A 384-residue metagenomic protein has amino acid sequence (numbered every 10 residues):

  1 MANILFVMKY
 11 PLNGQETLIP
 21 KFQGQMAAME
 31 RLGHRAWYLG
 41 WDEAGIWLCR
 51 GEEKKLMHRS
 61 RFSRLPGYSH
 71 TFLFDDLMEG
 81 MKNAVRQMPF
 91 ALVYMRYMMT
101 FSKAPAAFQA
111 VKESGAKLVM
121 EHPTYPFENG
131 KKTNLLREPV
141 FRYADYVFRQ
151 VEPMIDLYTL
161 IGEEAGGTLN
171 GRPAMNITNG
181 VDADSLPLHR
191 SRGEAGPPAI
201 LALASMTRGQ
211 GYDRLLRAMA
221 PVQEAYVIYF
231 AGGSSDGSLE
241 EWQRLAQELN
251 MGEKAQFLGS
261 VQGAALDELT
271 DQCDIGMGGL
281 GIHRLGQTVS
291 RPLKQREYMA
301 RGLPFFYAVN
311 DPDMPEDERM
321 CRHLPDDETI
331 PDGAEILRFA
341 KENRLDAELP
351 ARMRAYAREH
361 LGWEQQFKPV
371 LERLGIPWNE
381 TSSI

Functional and structural regions predicted by a protein language model:
M1-G45, M88, L157, R217-A220 (+1 more regions): N-terminal subdomain of nucleotide-sugar transferases
L5-V7, R192-Q210, L216-M219, I228-Y229: Conserved donor-binding/catalytic core segment of Leloir-type glycosyltransferases
A27, S102-K103, Q109, M120 (+2 more regions): Membrane-proximal helix-turn-helix segments that form the acceptor-binding/catalytic region of lipid-linked
G40, F141-L188: Donor nucleotide-sugar binding/catalytic pocket of nucleotide-sugar-dependent glycosyltransferases
Q210, A264-L266, G276-M299, F306-D317: Nucleotide-sugar-dependent
I228-W242, G259: Glycosyltransferase donor-sugar binding loop
M314-R338: Change "using UDP/GDP/dTDP sugars" to "using nucleotide sugars
E328, K341-P377: A charged, aromatic-enriched C-terminal amphipathic alpha-helix characteristic of glycosyltransferases across folds
